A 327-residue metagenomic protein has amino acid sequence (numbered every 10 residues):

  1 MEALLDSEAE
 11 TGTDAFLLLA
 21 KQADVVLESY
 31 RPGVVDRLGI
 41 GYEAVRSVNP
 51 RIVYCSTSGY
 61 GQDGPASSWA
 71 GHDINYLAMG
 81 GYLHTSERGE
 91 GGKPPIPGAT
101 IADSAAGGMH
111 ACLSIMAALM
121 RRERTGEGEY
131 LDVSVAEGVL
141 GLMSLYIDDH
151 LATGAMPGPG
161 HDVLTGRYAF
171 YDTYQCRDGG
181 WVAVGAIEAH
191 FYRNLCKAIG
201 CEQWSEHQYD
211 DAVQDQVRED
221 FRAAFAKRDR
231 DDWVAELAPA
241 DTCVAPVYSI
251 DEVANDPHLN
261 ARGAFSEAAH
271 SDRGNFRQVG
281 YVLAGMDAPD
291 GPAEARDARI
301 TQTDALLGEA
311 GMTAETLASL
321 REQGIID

Functional and structural regions predicted by a protein language model:
M1-E10, L18, L77-T85, N275-D290 (+1 more regions): Redox-cofactor-proximal catalytic regions of oxidoreductases
M1-S47, A226: A structured beta-alpha segment of the ubiquitous adenosine-cofactor-binding alpha/beta core
D14, L18, F170-V244: Aromatic-enriched alpha-helical interface/lid elements that frame and gate functional surfaces
L18, R37-V182, A186-I187: Active-site-adjacent "lid/gating" segments in soluble enzymes
K21-Q22, G71, P239: Alpha-helix C-terminal capping/helix-to-coil transition sites in glycosyltransferase folds
L27, V45, Y54, D73 (+8 more regions): Residue-level signal for nonpolar/aromatic packing positions in well-ordered secondary structure
D211, D272-R321: Flexible, small-/acidic-enriched active-site or ligand-binding loops
P239-A293: A glycine-rich dinucleotide-binding beta-alpha-beta segment and adjacent secondary-structure elements that constitute
